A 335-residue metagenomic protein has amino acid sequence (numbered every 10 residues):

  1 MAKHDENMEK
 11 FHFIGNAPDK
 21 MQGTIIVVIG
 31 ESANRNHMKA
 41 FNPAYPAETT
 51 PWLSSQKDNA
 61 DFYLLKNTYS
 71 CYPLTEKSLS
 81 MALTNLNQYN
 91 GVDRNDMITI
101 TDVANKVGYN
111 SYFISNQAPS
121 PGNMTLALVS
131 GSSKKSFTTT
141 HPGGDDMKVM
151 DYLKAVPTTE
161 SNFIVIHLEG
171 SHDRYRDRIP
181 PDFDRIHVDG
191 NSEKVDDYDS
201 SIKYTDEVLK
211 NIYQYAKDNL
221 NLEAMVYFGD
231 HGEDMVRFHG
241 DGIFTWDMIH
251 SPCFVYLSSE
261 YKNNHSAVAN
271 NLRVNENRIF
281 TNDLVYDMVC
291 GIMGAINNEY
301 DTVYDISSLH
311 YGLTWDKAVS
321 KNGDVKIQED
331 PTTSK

Functional and structural regions predicted by a protein language model:
M1-I186, T281-N282, D287-G312: Active-site-proximal alpha/beta segments of enzymes that process anionic O-linked groups
I26-V27, Y204-I243, Y286-C290: Metal-dependent active-site segment of extracytoplasmic phospho-/sulfohydrolases and closely related
R35-M38, P51-L53, K57, A104 (+8 more regions): Proline/Glycine/Serine-rich low-complexity intrinsically disordered segments that serve as flexible stalks/linkers
F41-E48, N221-L222, F228-S266, T302: Histidine-centered active-site microenvironments of extracellular/periplasmic hydrolases and transferases
M81, I186-K194, H265-N271: Short glycine/proline-rich turn/loop motifs
D102, P119-S120, Q214-D218, M235 (+2 more regions): Membrane-interface soluble catalytic domains
P119-G122, E169-N219, I243-V255, E260-Y261: Active-site-proximal cap/lid insertion segments
H141-G144, E193-Y204, E276-F280: Short, surface-exposed alpha-helical recognition segments that flank or form part of ligand/macromolecule-binding
